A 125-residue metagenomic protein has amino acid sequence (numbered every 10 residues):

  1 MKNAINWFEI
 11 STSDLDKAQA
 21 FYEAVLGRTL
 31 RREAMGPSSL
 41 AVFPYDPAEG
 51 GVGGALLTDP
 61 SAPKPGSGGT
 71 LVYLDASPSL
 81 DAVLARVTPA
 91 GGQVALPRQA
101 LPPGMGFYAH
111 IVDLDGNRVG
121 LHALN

Functional and structural regions predicted by a protein language model:
K2, E9-V52, P102: Core segments of cupin and vicinal oxygen chelate
N3, I10, R31-M35, T88-N125: Vicinal oxygen chelate
I5-S13, S61-T88, F107-V112: Vicinal oxygen chelate
A18-Y22, V87, G116: Conserved active-site tyrosine of GNAT-family acetyltransferases
G27-R28, D59-S61: Short beta-turn/strand-loop junction motif enriched in small, turn-promoting residues
